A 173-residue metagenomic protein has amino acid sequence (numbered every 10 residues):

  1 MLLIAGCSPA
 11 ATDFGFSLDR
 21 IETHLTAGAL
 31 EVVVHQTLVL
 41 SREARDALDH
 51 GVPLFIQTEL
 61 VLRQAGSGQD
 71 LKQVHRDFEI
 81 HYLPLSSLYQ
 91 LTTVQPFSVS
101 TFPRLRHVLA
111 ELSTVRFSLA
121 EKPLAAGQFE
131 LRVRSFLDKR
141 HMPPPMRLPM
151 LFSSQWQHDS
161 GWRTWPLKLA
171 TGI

Functional and structural regions predicted by a protein language model:
M1-G6: Bacterial N-terminal signal peptides
A11-L54: N-terminal onset of structured domains
T23-L30, A65, L83-S87, E121-L131: A short, structured loop/turn motif at beta-sheet edges
A29-E31, F55, H75, T114 (+2 more regions): Intrinsic-disorder/low-complexity, polar/charged segments enriched in Ser/Thr/Lys/Arg/Asp/Glu/Gln
V39, E43-R45, H107-L124: Signal that preferentially marks extracellular ectodomain short beta-strand elements of beta-sandwich modules
E43-E111: Structured domain cores in non-transmembrane regions
E121-I173: Glycine-rich, aromatic-bearing surface loops/beta-hairpins
